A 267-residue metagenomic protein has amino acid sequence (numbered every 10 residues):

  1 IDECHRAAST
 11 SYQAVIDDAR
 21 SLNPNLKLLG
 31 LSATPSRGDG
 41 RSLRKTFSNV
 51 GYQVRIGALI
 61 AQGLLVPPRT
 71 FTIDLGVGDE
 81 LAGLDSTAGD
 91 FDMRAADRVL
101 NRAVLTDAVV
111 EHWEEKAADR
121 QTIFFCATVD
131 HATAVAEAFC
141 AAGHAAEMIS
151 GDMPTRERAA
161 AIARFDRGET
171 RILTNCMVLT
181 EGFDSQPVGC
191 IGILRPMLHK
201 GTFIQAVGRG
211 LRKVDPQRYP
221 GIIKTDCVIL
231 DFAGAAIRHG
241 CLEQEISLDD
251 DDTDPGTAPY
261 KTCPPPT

Functional and structural regions predicted by a protein language model:
C4-A8, R37-G38, G182, K200 (+1 more regions): Catalytic P-loop NTPase motifs of RecA-like helicase/translocase cores
H5-F71: Post-DEXD/H (motif II) to motif III coupling segment of the RecA-like Helicase ATP-binding lobe
N23-K27, N49, L65-R69, A142-A145 (+2 more regions): Short glycine-/polar-rich loops that comprise or flank the Walker A/P-loop and associated switch/sensor motifs
V50-C126, T253-P255: Conserved interdomain linker/interface between the two RecA-like ATPase lobes of SF2 helicase motors
I123, H131-E181: Conserved helicase ATPase core of P-loop NTP-dependent helicases/translocases
R167, G201, R209-T267: C-terminal helicase lobe
R171-L211, D226-F232: A short beta-strand element within the Helicase C-terminal
